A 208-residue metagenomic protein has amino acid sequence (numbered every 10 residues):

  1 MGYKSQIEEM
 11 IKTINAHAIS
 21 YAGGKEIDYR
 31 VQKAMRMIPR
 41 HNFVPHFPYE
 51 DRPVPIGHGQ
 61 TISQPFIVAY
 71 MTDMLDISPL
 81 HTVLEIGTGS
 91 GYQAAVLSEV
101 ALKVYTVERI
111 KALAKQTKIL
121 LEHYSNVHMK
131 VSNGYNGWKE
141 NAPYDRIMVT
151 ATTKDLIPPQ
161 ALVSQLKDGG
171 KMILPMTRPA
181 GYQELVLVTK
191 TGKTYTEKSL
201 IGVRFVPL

Functional and structural regions predicted by a protein language model:
M1-L84, Y92-A95, V100, L113-H123 (+1 more regions): Class I SAM-dependent transferase core
D76-Y195: Conserved nucleotide-cofactor-binding alpha/beta core module
